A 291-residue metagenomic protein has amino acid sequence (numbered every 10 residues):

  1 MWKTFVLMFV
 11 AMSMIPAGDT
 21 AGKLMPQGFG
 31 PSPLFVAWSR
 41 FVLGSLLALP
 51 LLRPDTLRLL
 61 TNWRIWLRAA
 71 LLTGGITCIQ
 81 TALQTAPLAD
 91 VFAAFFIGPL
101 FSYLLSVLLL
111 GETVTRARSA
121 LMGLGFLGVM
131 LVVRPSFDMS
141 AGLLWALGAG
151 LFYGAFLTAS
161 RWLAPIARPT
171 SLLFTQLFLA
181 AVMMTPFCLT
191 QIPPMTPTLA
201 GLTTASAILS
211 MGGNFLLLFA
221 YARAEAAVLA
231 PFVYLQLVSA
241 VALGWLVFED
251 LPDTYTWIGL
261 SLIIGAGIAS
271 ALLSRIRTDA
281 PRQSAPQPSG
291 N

Functional and structural regions predicted by a protein language model:
M1-L34, S136-W162, R282-N291: Glycine-/small-residue-enriched transmembrane alpha-helix faces in small-molecule transporters and effluxers
K3-A11, L52-Q80, A141-A149, C188 (+3 more regions): Loop-to-transmembrane-helix transition segments
T4-L7, F29-G74, F152-A155, F174-Q191 (+1 more regions): Transmembrane alpha-helices of multi-pass small-molecule transport proteins
M25, V36, A82, L88 (+7 more regions): Hydrophobic/aromatic residues within transmembrane alpha-helices of multi-pass small-molecule transporters
A48, A117-V133, Y255-S274: Hydrophobic transmembrane alpha-helices of multi-pass small-molecule transport proteins
L52, I79-T81, G98-A120, V238-W257: C-terminal transmembrane-helix exit sites in multi-pass transporters
F92-I97, L163-F178, N214-L246: Helix-helix packing/entry segments at the starts of transmembrane helices
V238-N291: C-terminal-most transmembrane helix of multi-pass membrane proteins
